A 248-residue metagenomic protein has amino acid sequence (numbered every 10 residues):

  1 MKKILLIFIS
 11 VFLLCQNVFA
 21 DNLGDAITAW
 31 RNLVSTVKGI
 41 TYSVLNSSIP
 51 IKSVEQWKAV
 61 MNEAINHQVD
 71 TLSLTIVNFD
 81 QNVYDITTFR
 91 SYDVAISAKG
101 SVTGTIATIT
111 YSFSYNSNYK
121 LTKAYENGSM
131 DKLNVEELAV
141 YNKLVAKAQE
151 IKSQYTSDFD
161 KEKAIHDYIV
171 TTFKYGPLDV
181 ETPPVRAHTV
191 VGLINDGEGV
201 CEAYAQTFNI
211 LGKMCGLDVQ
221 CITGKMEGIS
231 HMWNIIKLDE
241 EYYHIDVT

Functional and structural regions predicted by a protein language model:
K2-A20: Sec-dependent N-terminal signal peptides of Gram-positive bacterial secreted proteins and lipoproteins
A20-A146, E150: Linear, non-domain "peripheral" regions
T41, K120-D131, D179-A187, N195-D196 (+2 more regions): Intrinsically disordered, low-complexity coil segments
V135, N195-G199, C221-T223: Alpha-helix capping and helix-loop boundary segments enriched in small/acidic/polar residues
E136-L193: Secondary-structure boundary elements
T171-G176, V180, G199-C201, K225-I229 (+1 more regions): Solvent-exposed loop/turn segments at secondary-structure junctions within structured extracellular/periplasmic domains
V190-Y204: A short, highly charged nucleic-acid-interacting micro-segment common to nuclease and nuclease-linked defense proteins
A203-T248: Hydrophobic/aromatic-rich core segments of domains that either
